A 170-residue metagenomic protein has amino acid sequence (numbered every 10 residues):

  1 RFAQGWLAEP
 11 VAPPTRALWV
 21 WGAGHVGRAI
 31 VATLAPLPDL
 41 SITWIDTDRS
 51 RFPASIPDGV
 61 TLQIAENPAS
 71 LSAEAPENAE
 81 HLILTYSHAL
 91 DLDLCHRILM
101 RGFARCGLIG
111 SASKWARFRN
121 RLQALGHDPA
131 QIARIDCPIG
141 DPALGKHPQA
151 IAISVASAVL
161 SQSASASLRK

Functional and structural regions predicted by a protein language model:
R1-D48, A54-Q63, K114, A158-K170: Segments forming oxygen-rich coordination pockets for charged ligands
V31-T33, I56-P57, D93-R97, R119-R121: Short amphipathic alpha-helical segments
I42, H81, C106, I132-I135: Hydrophobic/aromatic residues located in beta-strands of well-ordered beta-sheets within soluble catalytic
I45, E80, H96-R121: ADP-ribose/adenylate-binding Rossmann-like module
N67-E77: Short amphipathic alpha-helix with an adjacent loop that forms part of the alpha/beta core around
A89-L90: Cytosolic regulatory regions of ion transport systems
I109-K170: Adenosine-phosphate binding glycine-rich loop
